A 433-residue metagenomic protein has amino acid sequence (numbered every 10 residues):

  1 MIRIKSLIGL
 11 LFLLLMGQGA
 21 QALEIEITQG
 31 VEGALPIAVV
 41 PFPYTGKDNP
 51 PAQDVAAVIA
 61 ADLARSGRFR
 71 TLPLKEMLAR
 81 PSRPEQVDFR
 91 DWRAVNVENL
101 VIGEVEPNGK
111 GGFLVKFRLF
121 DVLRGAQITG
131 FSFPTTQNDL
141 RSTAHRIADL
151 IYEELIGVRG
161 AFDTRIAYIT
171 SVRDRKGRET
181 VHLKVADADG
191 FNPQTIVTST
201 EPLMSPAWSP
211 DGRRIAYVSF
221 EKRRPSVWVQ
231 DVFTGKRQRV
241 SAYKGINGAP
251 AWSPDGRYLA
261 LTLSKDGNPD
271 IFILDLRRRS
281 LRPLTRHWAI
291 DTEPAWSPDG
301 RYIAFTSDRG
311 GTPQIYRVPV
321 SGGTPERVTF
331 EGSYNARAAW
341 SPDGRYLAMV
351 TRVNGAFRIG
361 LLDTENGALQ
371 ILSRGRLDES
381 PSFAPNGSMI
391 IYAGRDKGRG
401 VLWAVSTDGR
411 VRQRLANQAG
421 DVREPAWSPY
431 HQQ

Functional and structural regions predicted by a protein language model:
I8-G17: Bacterial N-terminal signal peptides
E24, P84-L150: Amphipathic beta-strand/beta-sheet edge segments enriched in Tyr/Trp
E26-R90, V101-E106: Short beta-strand->alpha-helix linker/helix-N-cap micro-motif that forms a surface specificity/interaction loop
L123, D187-F191, D231-G235, D275-R279 (+3 more regions): Short loop/turn segments that connect beta-strands within beta-propeller blades
R159, S171-H182, T198-E201, V218-V227 (+10 more regions): A flexible loop/linker signature enriched in serine peptidases of the S9 family
I166, G212-I215, G256-L259, G300-I303 (+2 more regions): Hydrophobic beta-strand positions that form the internal "hydrophobic ladder" of WD40/Gbeta-like beta-propeller blades
G400-Q433: Blade-level signature of beta-propeller repeat domains, shared across WD40, Kelch, NHL, RCC1 and BNR/Asp-box propellers
